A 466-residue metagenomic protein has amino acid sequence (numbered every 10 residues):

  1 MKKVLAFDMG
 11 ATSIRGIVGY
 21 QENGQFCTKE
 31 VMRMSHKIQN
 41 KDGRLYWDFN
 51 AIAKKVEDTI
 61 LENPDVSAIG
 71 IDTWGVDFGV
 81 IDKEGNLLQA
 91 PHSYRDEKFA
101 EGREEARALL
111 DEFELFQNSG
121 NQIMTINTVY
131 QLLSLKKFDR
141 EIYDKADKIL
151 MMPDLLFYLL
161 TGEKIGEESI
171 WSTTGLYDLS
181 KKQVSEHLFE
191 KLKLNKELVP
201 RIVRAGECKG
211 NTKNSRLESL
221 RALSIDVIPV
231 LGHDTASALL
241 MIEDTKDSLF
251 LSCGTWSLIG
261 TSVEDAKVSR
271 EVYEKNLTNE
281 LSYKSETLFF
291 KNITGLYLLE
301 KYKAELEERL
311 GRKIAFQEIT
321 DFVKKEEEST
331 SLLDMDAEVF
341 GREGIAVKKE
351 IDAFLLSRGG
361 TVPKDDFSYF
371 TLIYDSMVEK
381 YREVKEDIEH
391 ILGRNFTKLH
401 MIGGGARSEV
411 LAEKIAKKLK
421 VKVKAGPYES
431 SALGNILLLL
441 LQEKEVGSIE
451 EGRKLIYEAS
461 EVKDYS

Functional and structural regions predicted by a protein language model:
M1, Y143, T174-Y177, R204 (+2 more regions): Nucleotide/phosphate-binding catalytic cleft detector across ATP-hydrolyzing and phosphate-transferring enzymes
M1-Q89, A100, K145, S219-V227 (+2 more regions): N-terminal glycine/serine-rich phosphate-binding loop of ATP-dependent small-molecule kinases, especially carbohydrate
L5-A6, V18, R107-S119, Y130-M151 (+8 more regions): Active-site core segments that coordinate phosphate-bearing ligands/cofactors across diverse enzyme families
S13, R204-T212, F396-I415: Glycine-rich phosphate-binding loops at beta-strand->alpha-helix junctions
D65-Y94, Q122-I126, F157-D178, R201-R204 (+1 more regions): Short beta-strand-loop/turn "lid" adjacent to the catalytic site in phosphate-handling enzymes
H92-D111: Short alpha-helix plus adjacent loop in nuclease-associated cores
